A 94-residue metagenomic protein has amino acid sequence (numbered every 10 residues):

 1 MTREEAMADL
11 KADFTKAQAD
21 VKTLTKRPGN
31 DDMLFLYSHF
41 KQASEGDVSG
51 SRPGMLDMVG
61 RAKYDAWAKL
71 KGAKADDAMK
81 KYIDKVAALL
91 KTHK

Functional and structural regions predicted by a protein language model:
T2-K94: A charge-rich, low-complexity, intrinsically flexible signal that marks solvent-exposed coils, linkers, repeats
